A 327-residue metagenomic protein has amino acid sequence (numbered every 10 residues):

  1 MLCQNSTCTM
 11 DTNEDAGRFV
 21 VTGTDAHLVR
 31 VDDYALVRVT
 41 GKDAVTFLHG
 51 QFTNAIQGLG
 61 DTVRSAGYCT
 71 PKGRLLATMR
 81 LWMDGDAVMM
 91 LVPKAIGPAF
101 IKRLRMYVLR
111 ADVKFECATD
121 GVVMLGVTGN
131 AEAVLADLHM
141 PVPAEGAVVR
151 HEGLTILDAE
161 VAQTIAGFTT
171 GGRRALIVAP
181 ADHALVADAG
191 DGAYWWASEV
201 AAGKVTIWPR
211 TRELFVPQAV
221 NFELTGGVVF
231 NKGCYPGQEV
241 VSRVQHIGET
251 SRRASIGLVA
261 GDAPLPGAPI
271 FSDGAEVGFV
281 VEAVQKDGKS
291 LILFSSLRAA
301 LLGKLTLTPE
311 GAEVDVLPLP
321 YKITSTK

Functional and structural regions predicted by a protein language model:
L2-T78, M83: Acidic, proline/glycine-enriched N-terminal capping motif
D25-R30, A35-L36, R80-A202: Acidic, low-complexity central loop/insert segments
R38-A44, V127-N130, L258-L265: Short, surface-exposed ligand-recognition loops at beta-strand->loop->(often short) alpha-helix junctions that present
H49-Q57, P98, K102-R110, M140-P141 (+2 more regions): Short, intrinsically disordered, mixed-charge
D61-R64, P141-L157, A263-A268, K304: Glycine-centered loop/turn motifs
D191-G192, A197-E223: Short, conserved active-site entrance elements at the starts or edges of catalytic domains
V220-G227, S242-K327: Glycine-rich, small/acidic residue-mixed loop/short-helix segments
Q238-E239: Structural motif
